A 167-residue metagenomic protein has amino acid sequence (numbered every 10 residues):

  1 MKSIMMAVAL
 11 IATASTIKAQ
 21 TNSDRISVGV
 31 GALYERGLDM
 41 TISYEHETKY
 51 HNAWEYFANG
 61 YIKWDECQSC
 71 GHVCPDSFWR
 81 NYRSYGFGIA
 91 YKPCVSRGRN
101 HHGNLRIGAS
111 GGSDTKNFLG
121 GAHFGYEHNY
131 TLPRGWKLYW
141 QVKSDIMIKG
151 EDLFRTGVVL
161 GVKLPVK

Functional and structural regions predicted by a protein language model:
M1-S23, V166-K167: Cleavable N-terminal export/targeting peptides
K2, R25-V28, C74, H123: A near-ubiquitous, low-amplitude feature marking generic local secondary-structure context
A7, Y34-R36, L138, G150: A generic structural micro-environment signature that highlights single residues at secondary-structure boundaries
I11, Q20, Y34, H46-T48 (+3 more regions): A generic structural signal for short, solvent-exposed coil/turn residues that cap or connect secondary-structure
A19-W64, G157, K163-K167: Short glycine/proline- and aromatic-enriched beta-strand/turn motifs that initiate or cap beta-hairpins
E55-A122, N129-Y130, G135-P165: Outer-membrane beta-barrel translocator/channel fold
